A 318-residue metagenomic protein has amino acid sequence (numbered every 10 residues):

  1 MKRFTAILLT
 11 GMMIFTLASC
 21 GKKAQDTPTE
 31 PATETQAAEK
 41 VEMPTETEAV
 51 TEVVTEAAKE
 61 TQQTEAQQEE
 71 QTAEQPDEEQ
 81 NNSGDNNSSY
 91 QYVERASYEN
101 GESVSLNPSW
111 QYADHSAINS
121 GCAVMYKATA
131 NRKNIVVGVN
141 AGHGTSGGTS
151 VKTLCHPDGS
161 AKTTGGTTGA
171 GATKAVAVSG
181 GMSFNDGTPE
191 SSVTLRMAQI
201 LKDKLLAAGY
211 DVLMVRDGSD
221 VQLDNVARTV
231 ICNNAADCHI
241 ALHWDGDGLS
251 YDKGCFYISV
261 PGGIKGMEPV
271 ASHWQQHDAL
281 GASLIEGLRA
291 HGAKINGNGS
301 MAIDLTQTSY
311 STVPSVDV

Functional and structural regions predicted by a protein language model:
M1-L8: Positively charged n-region of N-terminal signal peptides that target proteins for export
F4, I14, G21-T61, E65-V318: Catalytic-site microenvironment of enzymes that process N-acetyl-hexosamine-containing cell-wall polysaccharides
T10-T16: Bacterial N-terminal signal peptides
